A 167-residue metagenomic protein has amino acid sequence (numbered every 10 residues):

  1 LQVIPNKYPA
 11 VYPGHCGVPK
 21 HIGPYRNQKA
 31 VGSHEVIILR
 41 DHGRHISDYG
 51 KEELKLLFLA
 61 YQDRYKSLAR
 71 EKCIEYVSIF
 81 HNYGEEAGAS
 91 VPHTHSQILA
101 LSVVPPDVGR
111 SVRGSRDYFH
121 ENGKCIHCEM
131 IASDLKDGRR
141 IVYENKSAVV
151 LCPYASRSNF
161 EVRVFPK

Functional and structural regions predicted by a protein language model:
L1-K167: HIT superfamily nucleotide-processing domains
